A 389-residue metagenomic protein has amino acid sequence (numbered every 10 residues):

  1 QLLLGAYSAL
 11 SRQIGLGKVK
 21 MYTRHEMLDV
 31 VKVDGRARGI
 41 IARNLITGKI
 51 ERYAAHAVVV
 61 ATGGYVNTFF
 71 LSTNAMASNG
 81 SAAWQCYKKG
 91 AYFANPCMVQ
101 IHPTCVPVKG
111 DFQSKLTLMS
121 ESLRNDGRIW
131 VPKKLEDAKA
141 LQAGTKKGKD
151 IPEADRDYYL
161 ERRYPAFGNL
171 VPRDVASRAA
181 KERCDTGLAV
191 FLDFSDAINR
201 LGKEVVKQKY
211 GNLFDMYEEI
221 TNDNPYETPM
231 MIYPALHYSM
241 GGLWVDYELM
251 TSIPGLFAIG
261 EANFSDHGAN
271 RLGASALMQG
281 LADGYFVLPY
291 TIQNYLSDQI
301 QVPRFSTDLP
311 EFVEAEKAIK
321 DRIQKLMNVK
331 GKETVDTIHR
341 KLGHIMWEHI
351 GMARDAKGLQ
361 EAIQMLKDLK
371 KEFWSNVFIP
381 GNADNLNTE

Functional and structural regions predicted by a protein language model:
Q1-K49, A61, C105-L118, E389: Conserved redox-cofactor binding core of oxidoreductases
M21-R24, L28-A37, A42-R43, K209-N263 (+1 more regions): A glycine-rich dinucleotide-binding beta-alpha-beta segment and adjacent secondary-structure elements that constitute
I46-A57, S252: Core beta-strand elements of the Rossmann-like FAD/NAD(P) dinucleotide-binding domain in flavoenzyme oxidoreductases
A57-F112, H267-Y290: Glycine-rich loop(s) and the adjacent beta-strand/alpha-helix scaffold that form part
Q85, Y92-E219, Y290-Q293: An anion/pyrophosphate-binding glycine-rich loop and adjacent beta-alpha core in soluble alpha-beta enzymes
Q113-K115, H267-L277, I323-M327, W347 (+1 more regions): Short beta-alpha connecting loops at secondary-structure transitions that line or flank enzyme active sites
T251-I319: Catalytic phosphate/nucleotide-handling subdomain of diverse soluble enzymes
N294-A383: Long, amphipathic alpha-helical stalk/connector segments used for oligomerization, subunit docking, or mechanical
